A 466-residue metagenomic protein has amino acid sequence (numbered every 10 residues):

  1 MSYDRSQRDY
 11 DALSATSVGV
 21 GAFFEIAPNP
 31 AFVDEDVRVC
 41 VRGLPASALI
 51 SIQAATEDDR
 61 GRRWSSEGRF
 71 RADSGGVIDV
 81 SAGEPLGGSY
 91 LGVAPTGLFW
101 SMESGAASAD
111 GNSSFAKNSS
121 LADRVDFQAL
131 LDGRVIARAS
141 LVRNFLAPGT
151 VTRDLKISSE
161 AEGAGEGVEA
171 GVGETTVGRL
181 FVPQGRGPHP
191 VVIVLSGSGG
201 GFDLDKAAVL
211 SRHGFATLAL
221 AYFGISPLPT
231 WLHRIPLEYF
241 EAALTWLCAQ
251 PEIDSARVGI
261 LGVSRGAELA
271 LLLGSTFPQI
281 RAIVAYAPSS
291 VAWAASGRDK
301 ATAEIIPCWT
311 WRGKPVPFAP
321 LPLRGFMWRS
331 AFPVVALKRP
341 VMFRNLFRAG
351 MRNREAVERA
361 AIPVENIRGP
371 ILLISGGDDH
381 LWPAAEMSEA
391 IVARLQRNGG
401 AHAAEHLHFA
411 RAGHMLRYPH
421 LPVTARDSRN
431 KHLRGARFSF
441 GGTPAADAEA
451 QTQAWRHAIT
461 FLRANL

Functional and structural regions predicted by a protein language model:
S6, D11-N29: Short, compositionally biased P/S/T/A/G/V-rich stretches that sit at domain boundaries
F23-F32, V37-A46, W64, A72 (+1 more regions): N-terminal cap/lid segment of alpha/beta-hydrolase-fold proteins
Q53-A107: Ser/Thr-rich low-complexity repeats and stalk/linker segments
G111-S113, S119-G133: Short, aromatic- and glycine-rich surface loops/edge beta-strands on solvent-exposed regions
G167, E174-V177, G187-A249, S296 (+1 more regions): Cap/lid segment of the alpha/beta-hydrolase catalytic domain
G200-D205, A242-F326, R344-V357, N366 (+1 more regions): Primarily recognizes the serine-hydrolase "nucleophile elbow" in alpha/beta-hydrolase and SGNH/GDSL folds
F318-M415, W455: Serine-hydrolase catalytic core
E389, R397, A401-L466: C-terminal catalytic histidine-bearing segment of alpha/beta-hydrolase fold enzymes
